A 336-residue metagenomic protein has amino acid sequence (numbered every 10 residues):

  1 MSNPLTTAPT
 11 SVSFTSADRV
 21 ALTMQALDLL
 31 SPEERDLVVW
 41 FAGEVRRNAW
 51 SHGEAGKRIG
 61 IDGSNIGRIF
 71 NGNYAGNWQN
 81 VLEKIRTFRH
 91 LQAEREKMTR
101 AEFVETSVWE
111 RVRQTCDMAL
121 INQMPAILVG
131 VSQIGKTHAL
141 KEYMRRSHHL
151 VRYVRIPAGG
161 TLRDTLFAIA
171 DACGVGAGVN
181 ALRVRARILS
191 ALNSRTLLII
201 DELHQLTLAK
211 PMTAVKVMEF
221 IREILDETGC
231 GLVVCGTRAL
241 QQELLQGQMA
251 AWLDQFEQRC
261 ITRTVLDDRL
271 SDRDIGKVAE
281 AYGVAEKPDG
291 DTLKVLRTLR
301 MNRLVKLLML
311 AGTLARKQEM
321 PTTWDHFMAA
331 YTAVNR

Functional and structural regions predicted by a protein language model:
S2-N71, G76-N80, D268, D272-R336: C-terminal alpha-helical "lid" subdomain
Q79-E96: DNA major-groove recognition helix of helix-turn-helix/homeodomain DNA-binding modules
F103-L120: Pre-Walker A adenine-sensing motif
I121-E142: Walker A/P-loop nucleotide-binding motif
I127-S132, R222-A250: Sensor-1/coupling segment of RecA-like P-loop NTPase cores
H149-C173, A191, C260: AAA+/P-loop NTPase substrate/partner-engagement loops
H149-V151, Q246-D267: A short helix-turn-beta junction within AAA+ P-loop NTPase domains corresponding to the substrate/partner-engaging
T165, G176-G231, R269-K277, D291-L308 (+2 more regions): Mid-core helix/loop region of P-loop NTP-binding domains shared across ATPases and GTPases
